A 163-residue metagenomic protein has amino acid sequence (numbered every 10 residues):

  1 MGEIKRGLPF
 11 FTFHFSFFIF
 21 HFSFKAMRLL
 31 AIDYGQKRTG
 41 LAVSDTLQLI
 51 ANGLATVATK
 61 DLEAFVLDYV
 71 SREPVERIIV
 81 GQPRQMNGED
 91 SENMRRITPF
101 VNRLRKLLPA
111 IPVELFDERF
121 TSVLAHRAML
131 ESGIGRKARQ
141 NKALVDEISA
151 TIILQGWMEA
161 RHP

Functional and structural regions predicted by a protein language model:
M1-R6, F10-K25: Short, basic, low-complexity termini and linkers enriched in Ser/Thr/Gly/Pro that act as targeting/leader peptides
R28-I32, Q36-K37, A42-P163: Phosphate- and other anionic-substrate recognition elements at nucleic-acid/protein interfaces
